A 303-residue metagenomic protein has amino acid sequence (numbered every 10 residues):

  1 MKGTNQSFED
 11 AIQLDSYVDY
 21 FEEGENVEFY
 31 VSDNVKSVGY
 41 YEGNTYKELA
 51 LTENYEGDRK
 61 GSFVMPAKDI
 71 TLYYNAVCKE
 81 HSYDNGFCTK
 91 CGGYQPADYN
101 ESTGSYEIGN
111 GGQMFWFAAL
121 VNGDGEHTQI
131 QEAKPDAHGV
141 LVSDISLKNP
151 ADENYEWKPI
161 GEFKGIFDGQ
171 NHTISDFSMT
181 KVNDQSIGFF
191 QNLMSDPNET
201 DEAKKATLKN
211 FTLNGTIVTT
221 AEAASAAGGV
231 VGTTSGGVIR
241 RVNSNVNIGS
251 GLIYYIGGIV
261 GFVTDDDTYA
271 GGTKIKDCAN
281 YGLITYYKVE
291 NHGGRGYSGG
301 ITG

Functional and structural regions predicted by a protein language model:
M1-K79, D84-G93, V142, E162 (+2 more regions): Secondary-structure capping and domain/repeat boundary segments
G39, T71-G303: Surface-exposed repetitive/solenoidal architectures
